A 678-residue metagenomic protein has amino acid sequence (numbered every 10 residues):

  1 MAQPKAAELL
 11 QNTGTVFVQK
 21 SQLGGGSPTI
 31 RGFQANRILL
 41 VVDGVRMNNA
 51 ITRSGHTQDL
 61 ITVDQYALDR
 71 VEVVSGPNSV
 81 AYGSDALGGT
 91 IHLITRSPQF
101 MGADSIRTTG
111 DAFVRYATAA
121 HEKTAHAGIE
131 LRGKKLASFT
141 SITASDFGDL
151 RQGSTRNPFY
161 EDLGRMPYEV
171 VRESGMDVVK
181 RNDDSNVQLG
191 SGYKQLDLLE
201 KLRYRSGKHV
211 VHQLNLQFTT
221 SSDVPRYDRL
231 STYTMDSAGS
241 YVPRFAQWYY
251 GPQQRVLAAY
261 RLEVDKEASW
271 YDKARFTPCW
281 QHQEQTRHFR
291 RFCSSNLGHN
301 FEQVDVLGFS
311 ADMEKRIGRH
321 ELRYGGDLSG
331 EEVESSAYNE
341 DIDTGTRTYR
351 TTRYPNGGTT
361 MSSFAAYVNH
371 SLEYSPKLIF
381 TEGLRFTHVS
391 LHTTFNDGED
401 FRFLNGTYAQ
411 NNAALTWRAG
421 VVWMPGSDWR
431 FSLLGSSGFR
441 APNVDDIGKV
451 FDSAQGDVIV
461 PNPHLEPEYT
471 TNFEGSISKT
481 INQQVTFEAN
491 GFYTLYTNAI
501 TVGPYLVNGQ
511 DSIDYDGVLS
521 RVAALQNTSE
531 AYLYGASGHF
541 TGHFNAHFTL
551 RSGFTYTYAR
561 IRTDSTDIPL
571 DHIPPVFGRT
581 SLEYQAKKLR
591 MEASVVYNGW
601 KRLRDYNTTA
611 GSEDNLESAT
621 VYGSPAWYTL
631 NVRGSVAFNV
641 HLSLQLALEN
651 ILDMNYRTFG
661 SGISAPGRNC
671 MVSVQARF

Functional and structural regions predicted by a protein language model:
A6-L9, G26-T29, L40-V41, Q58-I61 (+3 more regions): N-terminal periplasmic accessory domains that precede and gate Gram-negative outer-membrane beta-barrel machines
M47-P77: Short acidic/polar hinge/loop motifs at secondary-structure boundaries that mediate gating or recognition
A120-D146, N157-R226, Q254-V256, Y374 (+1 more regions): Transmembrane beta-barrel wall of Gram-negative outer-membrane proteins
L189-Q195, R205-Y271, H282-V304, R353 (+1 more regions): Flexible loop and strand-edge segments within Gram-negative outer membrane beta-barrel domains
H282-E284, G345-T346, S390-D400, A409 (+6 more regions): Surface-exposed extracellular loop regions of Gram-negative outer-membrane beta-barrel proteins, predominantly
V306-D312, S363-A365, V460-E466, N472 (+2 more regions): Outer membrane beta-barrel strand-and-loop segments of large Gram-negative receptors, especially TonB-dependent
R323-D428, D452-A454, A523, D564-S565: Signature of Gram-negative outer-membrane beta-barrel scaffolds
S375, F380, H388-V389, F492-L495 (+3 more regions): Gram-negative outer-membrane beta-barrel transporters
